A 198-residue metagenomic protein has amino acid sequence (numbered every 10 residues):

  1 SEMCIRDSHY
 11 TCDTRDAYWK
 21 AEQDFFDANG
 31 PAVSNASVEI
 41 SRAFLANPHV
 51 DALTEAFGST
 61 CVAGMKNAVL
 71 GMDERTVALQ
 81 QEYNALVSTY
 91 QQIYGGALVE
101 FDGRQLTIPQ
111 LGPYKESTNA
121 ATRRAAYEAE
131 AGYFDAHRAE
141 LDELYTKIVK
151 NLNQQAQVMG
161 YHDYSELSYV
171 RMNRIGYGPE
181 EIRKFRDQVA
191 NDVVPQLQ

Functional and structural regions predicted by a protein language model:
S1-E2, R6-Q198: A well-structured
